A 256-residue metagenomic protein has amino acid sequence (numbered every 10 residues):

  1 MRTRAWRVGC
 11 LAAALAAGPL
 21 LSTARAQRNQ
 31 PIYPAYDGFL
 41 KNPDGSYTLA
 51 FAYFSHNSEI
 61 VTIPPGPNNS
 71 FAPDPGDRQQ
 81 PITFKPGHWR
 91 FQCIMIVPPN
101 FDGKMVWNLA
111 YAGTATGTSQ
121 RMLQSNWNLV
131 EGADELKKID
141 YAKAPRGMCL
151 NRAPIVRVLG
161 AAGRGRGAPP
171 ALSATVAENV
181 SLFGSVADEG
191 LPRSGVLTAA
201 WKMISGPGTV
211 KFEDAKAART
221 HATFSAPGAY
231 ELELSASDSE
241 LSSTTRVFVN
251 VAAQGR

Functional and structural regions predicted by a protein language model:
I32, N128-D134, A142-G165, P169-P170 (+1 more regions): Proline-centered linker/hinge motifs at extracellular inter-domain junctions
K41, P99, A222-A226: Residue-level recognition of secondary-structure-to-loop junctions
K41-N42, L172-V180: Short, solvent-exposed loop/linker segments at the N-terminal edge of repeated beta-sheet extracellular domains
Y53-N57, S185-P192, S205, D238: Extracellular acidic, Ser/Thr/Pro-rich low-complexity tracts
P81-I82, G167-P170, L191-V196, K202-R219: Low-complexity "stalk/linker" and mucin-like segments enriched in Ser/Thr/Pro/Ala/Gly
T114-A115, S239-T244: Short, exposed coil/turn segments at beta-strand boundaries within extracellular/luminal domains
S243-A252: C-terminal edge beta-strand
